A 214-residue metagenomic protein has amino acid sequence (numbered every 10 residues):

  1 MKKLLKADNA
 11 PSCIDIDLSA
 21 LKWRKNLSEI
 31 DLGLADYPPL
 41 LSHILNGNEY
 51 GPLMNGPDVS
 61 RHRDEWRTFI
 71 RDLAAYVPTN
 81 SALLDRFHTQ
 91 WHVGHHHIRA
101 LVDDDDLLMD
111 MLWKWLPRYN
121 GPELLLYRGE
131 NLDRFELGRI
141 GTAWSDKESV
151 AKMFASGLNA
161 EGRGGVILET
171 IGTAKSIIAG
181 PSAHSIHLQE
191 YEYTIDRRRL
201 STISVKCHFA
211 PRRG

Functional and structural regions predicted by a protein language model:
M1-L125, L132-T142, D146-G214: Conserved NAD+-utilizing ADP-ribose enzyme module
